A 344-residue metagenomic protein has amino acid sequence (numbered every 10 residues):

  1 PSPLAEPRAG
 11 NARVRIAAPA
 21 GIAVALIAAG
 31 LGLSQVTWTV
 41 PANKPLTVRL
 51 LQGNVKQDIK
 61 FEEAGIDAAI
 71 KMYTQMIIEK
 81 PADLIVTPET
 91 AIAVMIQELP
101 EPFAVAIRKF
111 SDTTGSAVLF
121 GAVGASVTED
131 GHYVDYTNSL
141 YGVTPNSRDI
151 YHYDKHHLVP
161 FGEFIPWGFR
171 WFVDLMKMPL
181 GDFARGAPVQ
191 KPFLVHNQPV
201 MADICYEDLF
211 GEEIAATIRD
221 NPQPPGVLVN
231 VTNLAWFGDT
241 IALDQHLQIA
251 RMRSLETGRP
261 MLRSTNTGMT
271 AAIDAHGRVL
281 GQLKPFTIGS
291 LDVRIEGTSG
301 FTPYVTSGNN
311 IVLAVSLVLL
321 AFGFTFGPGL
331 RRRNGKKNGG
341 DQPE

Functional and structural regions predicted by a protein language model:
P1-E344: Enzyme catalytic cores with a strong preference for nitrogen-chemistry domains
